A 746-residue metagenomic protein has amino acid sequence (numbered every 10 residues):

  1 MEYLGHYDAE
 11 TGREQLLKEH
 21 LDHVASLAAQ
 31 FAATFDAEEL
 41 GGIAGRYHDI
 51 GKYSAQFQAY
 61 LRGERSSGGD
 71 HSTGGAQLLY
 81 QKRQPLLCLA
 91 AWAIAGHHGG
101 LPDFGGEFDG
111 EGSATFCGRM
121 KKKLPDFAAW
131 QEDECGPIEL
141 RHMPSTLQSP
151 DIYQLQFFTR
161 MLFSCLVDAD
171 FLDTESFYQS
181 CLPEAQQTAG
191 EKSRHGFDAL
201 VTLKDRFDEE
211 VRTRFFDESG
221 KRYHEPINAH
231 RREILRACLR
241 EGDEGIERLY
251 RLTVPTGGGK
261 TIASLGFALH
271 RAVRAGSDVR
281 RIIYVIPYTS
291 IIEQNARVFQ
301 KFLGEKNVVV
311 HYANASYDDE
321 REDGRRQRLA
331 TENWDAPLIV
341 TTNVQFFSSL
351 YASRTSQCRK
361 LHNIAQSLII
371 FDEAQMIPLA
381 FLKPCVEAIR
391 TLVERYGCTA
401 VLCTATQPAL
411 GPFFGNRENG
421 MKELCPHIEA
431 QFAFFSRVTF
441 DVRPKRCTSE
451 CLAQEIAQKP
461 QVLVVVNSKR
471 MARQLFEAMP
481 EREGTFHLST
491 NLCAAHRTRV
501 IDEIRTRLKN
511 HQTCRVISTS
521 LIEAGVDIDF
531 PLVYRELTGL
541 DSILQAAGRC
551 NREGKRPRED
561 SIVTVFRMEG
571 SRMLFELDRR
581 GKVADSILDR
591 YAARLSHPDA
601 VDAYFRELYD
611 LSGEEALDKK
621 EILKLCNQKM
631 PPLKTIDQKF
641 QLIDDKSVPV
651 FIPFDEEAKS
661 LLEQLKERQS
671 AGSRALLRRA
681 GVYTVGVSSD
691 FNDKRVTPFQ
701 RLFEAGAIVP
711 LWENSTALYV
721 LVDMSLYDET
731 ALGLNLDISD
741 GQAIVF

Functional and structural regions predicted by a protein language model:
E2-E210: Accessory nucleic-acid engagement/destabilization modules that flank
H6-T11, T289, V309-D323, N467-R470 (+2 more regions): Conserved helicase motor
A90, V393, E450-K459, R470 (+7 more regions): C-terminal helicase lobe and adjacent C-terminal extensions/tails of nucleic-acid helicase motors
G245-L269: Walker A/P-loop
V279-L303, A315, A409, K469: Conserved Walker A/P-loop ATP-binding site and its immediately adjacent core in helicase/helicase-like ATPase domains
G304-Y351: Inter-Walker segment of RecA-like/P-loop motor cores
P384, R390-T391, R437-R470, Q474: Conserved interdomain hinge at the start of the Helicase C-terminal
T399, C403-Q458: Interdomain hinge/linker at the junction between the two RecA-like core domains of SF2 helicases
